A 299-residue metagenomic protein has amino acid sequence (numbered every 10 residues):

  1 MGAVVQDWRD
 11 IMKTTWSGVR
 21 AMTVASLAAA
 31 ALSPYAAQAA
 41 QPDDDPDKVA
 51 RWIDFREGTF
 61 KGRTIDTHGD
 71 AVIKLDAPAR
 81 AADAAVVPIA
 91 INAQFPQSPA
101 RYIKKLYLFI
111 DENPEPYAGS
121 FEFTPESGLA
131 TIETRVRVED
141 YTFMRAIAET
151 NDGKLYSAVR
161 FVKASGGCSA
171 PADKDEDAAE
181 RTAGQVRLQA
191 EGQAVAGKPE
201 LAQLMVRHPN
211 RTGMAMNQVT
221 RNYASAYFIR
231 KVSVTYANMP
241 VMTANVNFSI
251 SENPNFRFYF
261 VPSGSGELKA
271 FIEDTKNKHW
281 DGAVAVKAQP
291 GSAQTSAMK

Functional and structural regions predicted by a protein language model:
D10-V24: Bacterial N-terminal signal peptides that target proteins for export
P42-K48, S165-L188, Q289-K299: Low-complexity, Pro/Ser/Thr- and charge-rich linker/hinge segments at domain boundaries
R56-A84, D177-A196: N-terminal edge beta-strand
D76, P88-Q97, L201-P209, N217-N222: Short edge beta-strand/loop segments characteristic of extracellular beta-sandwich folds
K105-F109, K231-T235, F271: Beta-strand signatures of extracellular beta-sandwich domains
P125-I132, F248-R257: Aromatic sugar-binding surface patches on proteins that engage polysaccharides or sugar-phosphate polymers
R135-D140, Y259-S265: Surface-exposed, short loops/turns at beta-strand junctions within beta-sandwich domains
T150-S157, E273-G282: Short acidic/polar inter-strand loop motif in beta-rich domains
